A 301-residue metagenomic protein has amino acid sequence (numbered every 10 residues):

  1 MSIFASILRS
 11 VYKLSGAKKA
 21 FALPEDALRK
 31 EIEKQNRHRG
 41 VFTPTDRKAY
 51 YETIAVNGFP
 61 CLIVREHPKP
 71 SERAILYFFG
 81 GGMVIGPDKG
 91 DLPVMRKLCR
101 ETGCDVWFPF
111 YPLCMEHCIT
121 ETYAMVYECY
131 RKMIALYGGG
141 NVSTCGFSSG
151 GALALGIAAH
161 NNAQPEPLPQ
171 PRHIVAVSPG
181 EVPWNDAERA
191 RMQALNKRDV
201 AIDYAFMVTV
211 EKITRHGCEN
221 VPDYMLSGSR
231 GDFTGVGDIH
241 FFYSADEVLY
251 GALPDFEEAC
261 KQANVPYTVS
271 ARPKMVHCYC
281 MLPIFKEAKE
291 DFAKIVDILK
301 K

Functional and structural regions predicted by a protein language model:
M1-H67, V236: A glycine/proline-hinged amphipathic helix-loop "lid/cap" segment that gates access to hydrophobic ligand pockets
E52, V56-L62, E66-K301: Alpha/beta-hydrolase superfamily serine-hydrolase fold, recognizing
